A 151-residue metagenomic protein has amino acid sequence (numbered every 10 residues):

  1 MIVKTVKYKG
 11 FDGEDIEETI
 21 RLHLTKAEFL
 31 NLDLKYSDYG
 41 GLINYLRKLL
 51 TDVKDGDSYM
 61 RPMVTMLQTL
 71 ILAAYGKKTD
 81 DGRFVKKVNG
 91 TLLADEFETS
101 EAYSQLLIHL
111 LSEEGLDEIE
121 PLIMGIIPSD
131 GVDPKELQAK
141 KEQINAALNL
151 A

Functional and structural regions predicted by a protein language model:
M1-R47, P134-A151: Short, charged/polar N-terminal "headpieces" of proteins
K7, G56, M60, T91 (+1 more regions): Sparse, context-dependent recognition of short Cys/His-centered cofactor- or disulfide-binding micro-motifs
D12-E18, D33, D38, D52-D57 (+4 more regions): Acidic-enriched, low-complexity/disordered segments with a strong bias for Aspartate over Glutamate
E28-A73: Structured domain cores in non-transmembrane regions
T79-A151: C-terminal charged interaction modules
